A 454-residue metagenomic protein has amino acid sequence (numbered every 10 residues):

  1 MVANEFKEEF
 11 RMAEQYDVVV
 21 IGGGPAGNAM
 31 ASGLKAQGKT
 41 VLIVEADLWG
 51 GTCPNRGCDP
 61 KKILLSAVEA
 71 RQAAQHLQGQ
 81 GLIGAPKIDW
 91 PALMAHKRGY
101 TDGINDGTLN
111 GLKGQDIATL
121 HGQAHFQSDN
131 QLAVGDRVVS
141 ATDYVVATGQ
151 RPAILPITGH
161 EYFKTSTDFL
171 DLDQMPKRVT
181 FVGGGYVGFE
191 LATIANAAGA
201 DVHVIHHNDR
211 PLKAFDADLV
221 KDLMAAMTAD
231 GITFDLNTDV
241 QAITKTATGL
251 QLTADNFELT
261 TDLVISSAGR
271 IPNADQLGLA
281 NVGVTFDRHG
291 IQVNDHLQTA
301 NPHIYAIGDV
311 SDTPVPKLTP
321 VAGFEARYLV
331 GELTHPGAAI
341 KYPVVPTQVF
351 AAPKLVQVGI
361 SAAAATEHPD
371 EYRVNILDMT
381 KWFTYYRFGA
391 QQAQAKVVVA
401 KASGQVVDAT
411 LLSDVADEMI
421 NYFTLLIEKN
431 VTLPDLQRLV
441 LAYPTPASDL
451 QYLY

Functional and structural regions predicted by a protein language model:
F6, A13-Y16, S32-K39, V44-M175 (+6 more regions): Glycine-rich flavin
V19, L42, V179-T180, Y305: Conserved beta-strand elements of the Class I
V19-I21, A124, V139-G149, F181-V182 (+2 more regions): Short hydrophobic core segments
I21-A29, G33-D47, D59, I63-A70 (+2 more regions): Flexible, glycine-rich terminal cap/loop adjacent to redox cofactors in electron-transfer oxidoreductases
C58, V146-D201, I205, A280-V282 (+1 more regions): Glycine-rich dinucleotide-binding loop and its adjacent helix/turn
P60, L132, P272, T299 (+2 more regions): Hydrophobic "anchor" residues
G84, H125-A133, V139, A200-D295: A Rossmann-like FAD-binding core segment of flavoenzymes
E161-P176, E258-E332: FAD-site-proximal beta/loop scaffold in flavoenzymes
